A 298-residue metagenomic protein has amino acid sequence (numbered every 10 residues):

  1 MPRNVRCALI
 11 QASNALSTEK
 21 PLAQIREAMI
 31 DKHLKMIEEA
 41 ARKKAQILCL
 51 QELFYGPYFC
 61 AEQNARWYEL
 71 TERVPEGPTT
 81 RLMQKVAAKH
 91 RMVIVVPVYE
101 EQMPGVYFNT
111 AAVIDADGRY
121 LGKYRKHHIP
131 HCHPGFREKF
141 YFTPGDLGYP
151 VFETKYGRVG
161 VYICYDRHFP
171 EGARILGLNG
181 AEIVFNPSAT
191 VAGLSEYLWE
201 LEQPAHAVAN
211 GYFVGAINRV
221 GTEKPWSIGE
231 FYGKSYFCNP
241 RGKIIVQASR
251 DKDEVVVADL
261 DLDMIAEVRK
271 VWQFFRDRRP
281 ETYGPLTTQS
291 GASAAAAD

Functional and structural regions predicted by a protein language model:
M1-L16, A23: Short beta-strand segments enriched in small/hydrophobic residues
C7, I37-R66, A87, I94-V95 (+5 more regions): Active-site beta-strand/loop signature of hydrolases that rely on acidic residues for catalysis
C7, V113-L121, C238-V246: Short, glycine-anchored, charge-dense loop/turn motifs used at functional sites
A15-E27, R137-E138: Acidic/histidine-rich helix-loop elements that form or flank divalent-metal/phosphate-binding sites at the catalytic
E72-P75, K85, Q102-E182, A192-A205 (+1 more regions): Active-site catalytic loop in hydrolytic enzyme cores
P75-V95, R158, C164-V255: CN hydrolase (nitrilase-like) catalytic-core segments centered on the catalytic cysteine and neighboring Lys/Glu
V96-V98, T110-V113, P150, S235-F237 (+1 more regions): Short beta-strand scaffold segments in enzyme catalytic cores
N218-D298: C-terminal beta-strand edge segments of enzyme domains
